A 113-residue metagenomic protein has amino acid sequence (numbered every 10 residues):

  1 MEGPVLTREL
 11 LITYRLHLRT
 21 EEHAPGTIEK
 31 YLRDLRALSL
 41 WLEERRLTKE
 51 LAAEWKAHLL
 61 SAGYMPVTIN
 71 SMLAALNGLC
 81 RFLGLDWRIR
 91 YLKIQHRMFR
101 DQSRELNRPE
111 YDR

Functional and structural regions predicted by a protein language model:
M1-L6: A detector for short, charged/polar N-terminal pre-domain segments
L11-Q102: N-terminal core-binding DNA-recognition domain of tyrosine recombinases/integrases
R97-R113: DNA breakage-rejoining catalytic core of tyrosine-based enzymes
